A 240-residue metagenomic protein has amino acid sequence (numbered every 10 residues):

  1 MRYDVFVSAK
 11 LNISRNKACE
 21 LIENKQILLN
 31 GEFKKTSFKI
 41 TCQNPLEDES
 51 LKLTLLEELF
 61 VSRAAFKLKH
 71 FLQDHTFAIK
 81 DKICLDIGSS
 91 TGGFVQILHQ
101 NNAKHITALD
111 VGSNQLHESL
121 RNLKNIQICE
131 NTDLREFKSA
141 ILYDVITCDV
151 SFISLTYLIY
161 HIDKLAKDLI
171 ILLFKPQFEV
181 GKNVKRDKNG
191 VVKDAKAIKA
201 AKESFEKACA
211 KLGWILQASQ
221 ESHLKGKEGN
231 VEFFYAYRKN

Functional and structural regions predicted by a protein language model:
M1, A9, N16, L21-H70 (+1 more regions): S4-like RNA-binding module at protein N-termini
K80-S90: Conserved class I S-adenosyl-L-methionine
T91-N102: Conserved SAM-binding loop of SAM-dependent methyltransferases across substrates and taxa, primarily the Class I
T107-L155: S-adenosyl-L-methionine
I153-L165: A short, conserved alpha-helix within the catalytic core of class I
K167-G181: Conserved beta-strand signature within the Rossmann-like core of class I S-adenosyl-L-methionine
Q177-S219: C-terminal substrate-binding/active-site "lid" region of AdoMet-derived donor-dependent transferases
E221-N240: Core SAM-dependent methyltransferase catalytic element
